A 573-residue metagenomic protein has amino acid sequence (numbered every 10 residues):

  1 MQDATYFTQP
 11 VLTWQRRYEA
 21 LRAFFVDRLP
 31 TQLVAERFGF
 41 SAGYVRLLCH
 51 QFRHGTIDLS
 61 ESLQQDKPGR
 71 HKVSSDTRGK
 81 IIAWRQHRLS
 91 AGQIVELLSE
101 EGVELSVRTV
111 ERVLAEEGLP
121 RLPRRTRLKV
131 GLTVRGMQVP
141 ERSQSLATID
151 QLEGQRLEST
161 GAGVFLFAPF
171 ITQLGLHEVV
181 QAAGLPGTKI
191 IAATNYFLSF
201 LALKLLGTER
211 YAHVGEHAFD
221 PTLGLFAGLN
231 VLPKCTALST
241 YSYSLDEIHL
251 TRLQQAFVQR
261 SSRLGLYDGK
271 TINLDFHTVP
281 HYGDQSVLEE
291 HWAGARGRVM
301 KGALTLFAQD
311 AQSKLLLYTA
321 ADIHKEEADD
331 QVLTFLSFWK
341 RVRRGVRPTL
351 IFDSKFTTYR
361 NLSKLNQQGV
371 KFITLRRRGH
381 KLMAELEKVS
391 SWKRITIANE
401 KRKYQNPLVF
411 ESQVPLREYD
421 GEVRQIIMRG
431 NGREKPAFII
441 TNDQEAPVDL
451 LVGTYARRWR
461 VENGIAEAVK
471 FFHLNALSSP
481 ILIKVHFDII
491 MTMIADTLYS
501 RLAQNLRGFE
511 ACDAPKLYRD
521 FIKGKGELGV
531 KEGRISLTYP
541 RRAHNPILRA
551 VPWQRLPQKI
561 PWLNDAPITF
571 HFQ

Functional and structural regions predicted by a protein language model:
M1-R17, Q64-D76, L185-A192: Short, Lys/Arg-enriched anionic-surface-contact patches
F7, L12, R127-R298, T305-K325 (+3 more regions): Dynamic "connector" segments at or just before major functional cores
T13-L29, R78-R88, F197-L205: Short, amphipathic alpha-helical "recognition" segments used to contact nucleic acids or chromatin
Q32-A83, V113, E117, R121-G136 (+1 more regions): Short, basic alpha-helical/linker "hinge" immediately adjacent to a nucleic-acid-recognition surface
E36-L47, S99-R112, K189, D220-A237: Short, basic interhelical loop/turn and adjoining N-cap of the next helix at nucleic-acid- or acidic-partner-contacting
R70-L105: A short, amphipathic alpha-helix used for macromolecular contacts
R142-R156, S363, Q368-N463, A468-K470 (+3 more regions): An anionic, glycine-rich sequence signature occurring as long contiguous blocks
V214, P447-L482, F487, M491 (+2 more regions): Short amphipathic alpha-helical "interface-anchor" segments enriched in bulky aromatics
